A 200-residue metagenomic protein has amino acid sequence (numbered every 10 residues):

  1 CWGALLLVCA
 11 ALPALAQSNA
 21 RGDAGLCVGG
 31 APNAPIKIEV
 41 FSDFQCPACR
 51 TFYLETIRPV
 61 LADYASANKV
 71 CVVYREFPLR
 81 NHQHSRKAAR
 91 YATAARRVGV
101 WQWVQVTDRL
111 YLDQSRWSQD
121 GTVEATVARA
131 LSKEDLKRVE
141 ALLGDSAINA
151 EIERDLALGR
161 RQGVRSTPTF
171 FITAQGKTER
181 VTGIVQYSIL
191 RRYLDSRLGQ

Functional and structural regions predicted by a protein language model:
C1-P13: Bacterial N-terminal signal peptides
A10, V40-D43: Processing junctions and N-termini across compartments
A11-R21: Bacterial Sec-dependent signal peptides at the C-terminal "C-region" and cleavage site
N19-K37, Y64: A short beta-strand-turn-helix
A34-K37, A67-C71, G99-Q105, E134-L136 (+1 more regions): Loop/turn elements at helix/coil->beta-strand transitions in domains of secreted/extracellular proteins
I38, C46, F170: Conserved S/T- and glycine-rich ATP-binding loop of Class I adenylate-forming
F41, V127-Q200: C-terminal cap of thioredoxin/glutaredoxin-like
S42-R129, Q200: Structural alpha/beta surface segment adjacent to cysteine/selenocysteine redox centers across thiol/disulfide enzymes
